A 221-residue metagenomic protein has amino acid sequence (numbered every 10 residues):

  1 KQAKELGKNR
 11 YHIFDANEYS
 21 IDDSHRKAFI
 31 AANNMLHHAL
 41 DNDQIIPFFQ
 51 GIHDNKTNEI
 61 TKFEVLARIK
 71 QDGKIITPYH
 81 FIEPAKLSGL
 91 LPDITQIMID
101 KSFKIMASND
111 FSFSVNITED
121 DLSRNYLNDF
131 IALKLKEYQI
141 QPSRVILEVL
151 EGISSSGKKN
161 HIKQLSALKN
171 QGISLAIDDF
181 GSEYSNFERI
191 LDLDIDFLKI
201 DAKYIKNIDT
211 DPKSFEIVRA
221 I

Functional and structural regions predicted by a protein language model:
K1-K8, Y79, F180: Catalytic-core segments of nucleotide cyclases and related cyclic-nucleotide turnover enzymes
E5-I46, K56, A85-G89, D121-R124 (+1 more regions): C-di-GMP signaling machinery
Y11, N55, E59-E64, S88-K163: Catalytic core of bacterial c-di-GMP phosphodiesterases, primarily the EAL and HD-GYP domains, capturing alpha-helical
I46-E83, D196-L198: A short, well-structured catalytic beta-strand-centered motif of the EAL phosphodiesterase domain for c-di-GMP
Q71, F81, V115, D179 (+1 more regions): Signature for phosphate-centric chemistry
Q71-I75, I99-F103, D179: Short acidic-capped amphipathic helix/loop micro-motif used as an active-site/signal-coupling element
K134-I208: The catalytic core of metal-dependent phosphodiesterases that act on cyclic dinucleotides
R219-I221: Alpha-helix-loop-beta-strand connector modules within alpha/beta enzyme cores
